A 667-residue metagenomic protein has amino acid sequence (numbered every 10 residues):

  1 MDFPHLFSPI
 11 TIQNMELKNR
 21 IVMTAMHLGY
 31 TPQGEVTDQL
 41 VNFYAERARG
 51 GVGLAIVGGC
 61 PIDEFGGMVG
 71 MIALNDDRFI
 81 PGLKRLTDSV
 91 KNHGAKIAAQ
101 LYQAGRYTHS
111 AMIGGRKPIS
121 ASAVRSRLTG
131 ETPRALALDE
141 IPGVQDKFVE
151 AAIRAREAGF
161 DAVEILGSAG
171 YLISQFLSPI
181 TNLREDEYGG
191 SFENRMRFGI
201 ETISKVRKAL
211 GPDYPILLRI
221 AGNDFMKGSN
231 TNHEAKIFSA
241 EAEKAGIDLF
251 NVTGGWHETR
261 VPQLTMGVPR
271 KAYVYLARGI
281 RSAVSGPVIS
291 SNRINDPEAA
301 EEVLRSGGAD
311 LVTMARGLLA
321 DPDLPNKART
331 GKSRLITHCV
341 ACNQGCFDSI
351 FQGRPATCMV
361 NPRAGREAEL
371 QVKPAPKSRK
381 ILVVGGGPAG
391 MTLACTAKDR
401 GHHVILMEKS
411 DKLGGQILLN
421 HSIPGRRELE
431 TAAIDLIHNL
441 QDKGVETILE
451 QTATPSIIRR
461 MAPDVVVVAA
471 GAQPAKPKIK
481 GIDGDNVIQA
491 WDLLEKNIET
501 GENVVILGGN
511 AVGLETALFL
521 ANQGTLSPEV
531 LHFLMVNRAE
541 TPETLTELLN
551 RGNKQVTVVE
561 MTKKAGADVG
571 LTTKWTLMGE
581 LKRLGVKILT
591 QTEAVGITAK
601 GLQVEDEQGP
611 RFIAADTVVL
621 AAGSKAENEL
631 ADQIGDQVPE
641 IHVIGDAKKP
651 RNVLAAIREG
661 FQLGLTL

Functional and structural regions predicted by a protein language model:
M1-V384, P388, L393-V404, K412: Flavin-dependent oxidoreductase catalytic cores
D63, L218, T253-H257, E408-I423 (+3 more regions): Short connector loops at secondary-structure junctions
I203, E367-P376, D399, H403 (+4 more regions): Flanking helices and flexible, charged tails adjoining ferredoxin-like Fe-S electron-transfer domains in multi-subunit
Q263-P269, Q371-K373, S378-R379, L419-T431 (+4 more regions): Short, contiguous acidic/charged loop-to-helix segments that flank catalytic cores in large enzymes
L304, S378-M407, L413, I448-S456 (+4 more regions): Rossmann-like dinucleotide/flavin-binding elements
V340-R354, I458, A462-I479: Helix-enriched interaction subdomains in cytosolic or periplasmic regions, typified by TIR/SEFIR signaling/NADase cores
G415-P463, T562, A567-Q591: N-terminal Rossmann-like dinucleotide/flavin-binding domain of flavoprotein oxidoreductases that bind FAD/FMN
